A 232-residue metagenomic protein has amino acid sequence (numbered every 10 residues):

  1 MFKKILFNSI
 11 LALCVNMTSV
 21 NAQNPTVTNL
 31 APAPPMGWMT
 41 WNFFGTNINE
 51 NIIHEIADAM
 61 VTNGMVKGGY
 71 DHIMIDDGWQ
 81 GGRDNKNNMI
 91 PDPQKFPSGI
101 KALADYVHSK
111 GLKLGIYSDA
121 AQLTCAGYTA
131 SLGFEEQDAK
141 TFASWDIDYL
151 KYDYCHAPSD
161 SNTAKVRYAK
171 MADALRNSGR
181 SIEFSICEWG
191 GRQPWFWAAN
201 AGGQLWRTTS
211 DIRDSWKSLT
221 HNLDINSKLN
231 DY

Functional and structural regions predicted by a protein language model:
M1-K4: Positively charged n-region of N-terminal signal peptides that target proteins for export
N8-N16: Bacterial N-terminal signal peptides
T18-A22: Sec/Tat signal peptide C-region and signal peptidase I cleavage site
Q23-H54, A59, K140, I182: N-terminal module-boundary/linker segments of secreted carbohydrate-active enzymes
T28-P32, M65-G68, V107-S109, A143-S144 (+2 more regions): Extracellular/periplasmic catalytic domains that process cell-envelope and extracellular macromolecules
I56, M60-S161: Aromatic-lined carbohydrate-binding/catalytic grooves of carbohydrate-active enzymes
Y149, C155-A157, S161-I182, C187-G190: Extracytoplasmic, non-cytosolic globular domains
R180-Y232: Glycan-recognition surfaces
